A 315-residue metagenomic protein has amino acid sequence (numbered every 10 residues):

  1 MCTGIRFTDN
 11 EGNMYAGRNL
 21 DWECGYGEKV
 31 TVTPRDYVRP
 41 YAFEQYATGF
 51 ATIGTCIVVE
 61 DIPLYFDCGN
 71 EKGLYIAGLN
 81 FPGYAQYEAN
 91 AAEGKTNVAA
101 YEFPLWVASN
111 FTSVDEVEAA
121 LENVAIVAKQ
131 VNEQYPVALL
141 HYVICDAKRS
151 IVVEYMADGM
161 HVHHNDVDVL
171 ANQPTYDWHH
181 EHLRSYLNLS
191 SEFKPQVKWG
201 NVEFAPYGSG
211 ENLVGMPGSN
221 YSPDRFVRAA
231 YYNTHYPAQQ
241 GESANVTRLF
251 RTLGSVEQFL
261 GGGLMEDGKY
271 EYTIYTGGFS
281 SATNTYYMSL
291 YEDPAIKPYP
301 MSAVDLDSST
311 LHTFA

Functional and structural regions predicted by a protein language model:
M1-K95, A128, T313-A315: A contiguous strand-loop segment
M1-M14, K129-V131, V137-A138, A147-R149 (+1 more regions): C-terminus-biased signal that marks the final domain/tail of proteins
A16, I76-G78, V162, Y286-S289: Short hydrophobic/aromatic-rich beta-strand segments that constitute the beta-sheet cores of beta-sandwich/beta-barrel
W22-C24, P82-Y84, D158-H161, E292-I296: Short, surface-exposed beta-strand-loop junctions and turns on beta-sheet-rich folds
G25-T31, Q86-A91, V162-V167, Q173-P174 (+1 more regions): A short, polar/proline- and glycine-enriched secondary-structure boundary/capping micro-motif
G69, I151-Y155, G277: Broad, structure-driven detector of short, well-ordered beta-strand segments within folded domains
G94-Q130, E242-F250: Proteins synthesized as precursors that undergo proteolytic processing into mature forms
N123-H161: Catalytic cofactor-binding cores of redox enzymes
